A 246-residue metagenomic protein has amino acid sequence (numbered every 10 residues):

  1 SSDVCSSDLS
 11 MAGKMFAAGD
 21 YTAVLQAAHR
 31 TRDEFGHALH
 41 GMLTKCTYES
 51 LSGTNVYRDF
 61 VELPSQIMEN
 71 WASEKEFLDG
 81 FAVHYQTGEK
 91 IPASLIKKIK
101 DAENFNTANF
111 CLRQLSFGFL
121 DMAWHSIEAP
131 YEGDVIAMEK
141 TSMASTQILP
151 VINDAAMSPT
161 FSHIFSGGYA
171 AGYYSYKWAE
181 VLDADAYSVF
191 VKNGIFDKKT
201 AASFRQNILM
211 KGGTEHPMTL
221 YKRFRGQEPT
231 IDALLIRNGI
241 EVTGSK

Functional and structural regions predicted by a protein language model:
S1-S6: Short, small-residue-biased leader/transition segments that mark boundaries at the very start of proteins
S7-K246: Cation-handling catalytic/transport regions enriched in His/Asp/Glu
